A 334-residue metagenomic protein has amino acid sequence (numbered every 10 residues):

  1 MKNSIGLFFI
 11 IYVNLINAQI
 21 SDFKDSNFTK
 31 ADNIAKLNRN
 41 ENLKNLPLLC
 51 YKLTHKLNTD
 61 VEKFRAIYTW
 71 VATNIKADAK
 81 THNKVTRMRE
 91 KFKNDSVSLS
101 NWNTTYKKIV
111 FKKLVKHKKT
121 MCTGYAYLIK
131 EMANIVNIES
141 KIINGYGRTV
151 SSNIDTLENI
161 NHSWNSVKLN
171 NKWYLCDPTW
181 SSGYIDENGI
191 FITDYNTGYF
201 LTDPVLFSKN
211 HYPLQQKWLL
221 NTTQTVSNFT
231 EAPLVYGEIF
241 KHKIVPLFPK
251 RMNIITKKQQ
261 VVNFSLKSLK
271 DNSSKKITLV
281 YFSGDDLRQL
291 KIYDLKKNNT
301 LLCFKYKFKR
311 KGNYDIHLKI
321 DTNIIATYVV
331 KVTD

Functional and structural regions predicted by a protein language model:
M1-D22: Bacterial Sec-dependent N-terminal signal peptides
I20-M121: Secondary-structure boundary elements
S26-K30, S100-T104, C122-K130, T223-N228 (+1 more regions): A broad, low-specificity signal for short, low-complexity segments enriched in glycine/proline and polar/charged
F111-A126, V205-K209, L220: N-terminal short leaders/motifs
A126-L206: Hydrophobic/aromatic-rich core segments of domains that either
E158, D186-D334: Alpha-helical and coiled-coil interaction segments, frequently adjacent to or embedded within charge-biased
